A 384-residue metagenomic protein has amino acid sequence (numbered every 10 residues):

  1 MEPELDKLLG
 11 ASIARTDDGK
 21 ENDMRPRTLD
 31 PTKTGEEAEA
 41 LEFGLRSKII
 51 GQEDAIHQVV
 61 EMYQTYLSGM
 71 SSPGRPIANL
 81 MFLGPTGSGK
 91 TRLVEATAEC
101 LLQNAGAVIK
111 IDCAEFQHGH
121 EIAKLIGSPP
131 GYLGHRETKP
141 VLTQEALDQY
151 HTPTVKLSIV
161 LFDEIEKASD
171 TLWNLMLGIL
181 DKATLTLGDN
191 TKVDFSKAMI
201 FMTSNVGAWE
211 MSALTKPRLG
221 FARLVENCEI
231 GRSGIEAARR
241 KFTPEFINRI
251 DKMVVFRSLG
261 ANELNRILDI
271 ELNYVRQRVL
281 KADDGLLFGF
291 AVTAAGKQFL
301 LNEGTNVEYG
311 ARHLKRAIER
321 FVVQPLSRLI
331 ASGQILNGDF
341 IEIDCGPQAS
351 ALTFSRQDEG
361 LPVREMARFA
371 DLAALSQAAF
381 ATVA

Functional and structural regions predicted by a protein language model:
M1-A384: AAA+ P-loop NTPase nucleotide-binding core of proteostasis motors
